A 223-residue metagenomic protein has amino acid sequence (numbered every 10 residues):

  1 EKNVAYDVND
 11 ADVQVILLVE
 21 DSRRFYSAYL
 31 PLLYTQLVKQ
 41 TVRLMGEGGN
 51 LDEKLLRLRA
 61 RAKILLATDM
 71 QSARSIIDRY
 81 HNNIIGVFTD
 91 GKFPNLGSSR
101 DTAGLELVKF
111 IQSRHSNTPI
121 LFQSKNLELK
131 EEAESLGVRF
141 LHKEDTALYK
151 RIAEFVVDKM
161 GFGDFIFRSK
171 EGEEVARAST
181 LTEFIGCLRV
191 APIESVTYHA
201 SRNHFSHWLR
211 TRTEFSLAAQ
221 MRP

Functional and structural regions predicted by a protein language model:
E1, V87-F88, E106-E128, L141: A short, hydrophobic beta-strand element within the central beta-sheet of small alpha/beta folds
E1-D7, D12: C-terminal catalytic ATP-binding subdomain
D12-R24, Y29-E53, I64-L66: Conserved acidic segment of CheY-like receiver
S22-Y26, Q71-S72, G91-G97, N126-L129 (+1 more regions): Short acidic, S/G/P-rich loop/turn micro-motifs used as interaction or catalytic elements
S27-P31, I77, S98-R100, E131-S135 (+1 more regions): A short acidic (Asp/Glu
L44-G86: Acidic, metal-coordinating helix/loop segments flanking the phosphotransfer/catalytic sites of two-component signaling
R74-D78, F93-N117: Short amphipathic alpha-helix used as the core "switch/output" element in two-component signaling
F122-P223: Long, compositionally biased intrinsically disordered regulatory segments in eukaryotic proteins
